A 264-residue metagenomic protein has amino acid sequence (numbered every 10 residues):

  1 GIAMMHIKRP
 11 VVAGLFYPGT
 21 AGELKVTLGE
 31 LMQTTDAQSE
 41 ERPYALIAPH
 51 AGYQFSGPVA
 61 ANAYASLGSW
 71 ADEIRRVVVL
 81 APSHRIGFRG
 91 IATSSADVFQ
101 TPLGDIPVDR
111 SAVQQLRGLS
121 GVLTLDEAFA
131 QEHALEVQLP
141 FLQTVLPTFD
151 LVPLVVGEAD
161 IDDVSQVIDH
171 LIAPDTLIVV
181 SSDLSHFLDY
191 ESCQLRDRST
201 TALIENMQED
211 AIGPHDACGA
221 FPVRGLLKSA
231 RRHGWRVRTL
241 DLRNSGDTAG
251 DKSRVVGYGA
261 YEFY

Functional and structural regions predicted by a protein language model:
M5-G250, E262: Active-site histidine-anchored catalytic micro-motif
V255-A260: Short hydrophobic/aromatic beta-strand or adjacent loop that forms the aromatic wall/cage of a ligand/substrate-binding
